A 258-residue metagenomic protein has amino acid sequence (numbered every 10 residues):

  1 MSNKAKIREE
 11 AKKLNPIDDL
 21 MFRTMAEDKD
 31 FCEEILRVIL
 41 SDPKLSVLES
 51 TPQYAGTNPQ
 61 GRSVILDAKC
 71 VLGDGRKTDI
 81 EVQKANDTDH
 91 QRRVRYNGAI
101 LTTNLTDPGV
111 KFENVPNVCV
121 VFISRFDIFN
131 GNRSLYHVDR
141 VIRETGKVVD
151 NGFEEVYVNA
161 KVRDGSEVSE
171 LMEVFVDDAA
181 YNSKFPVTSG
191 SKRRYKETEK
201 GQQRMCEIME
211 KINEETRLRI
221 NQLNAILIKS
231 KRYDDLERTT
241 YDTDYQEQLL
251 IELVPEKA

Functional and structural regions predicted by a protein language model:
M1-E154, D164-S166, Y245, P255: Accessory alpha/beta interaction modules
S2-K12, P16, L20, V71-G73 (+3 more regions): Short, charged alpha-helical interaction segments and adjacent helix-coil junctions
F153-E155, A160, F175: C-terminal segments that line or cap access tunnels to active or ligand-binding sites in enzymes and enzyme-associated
